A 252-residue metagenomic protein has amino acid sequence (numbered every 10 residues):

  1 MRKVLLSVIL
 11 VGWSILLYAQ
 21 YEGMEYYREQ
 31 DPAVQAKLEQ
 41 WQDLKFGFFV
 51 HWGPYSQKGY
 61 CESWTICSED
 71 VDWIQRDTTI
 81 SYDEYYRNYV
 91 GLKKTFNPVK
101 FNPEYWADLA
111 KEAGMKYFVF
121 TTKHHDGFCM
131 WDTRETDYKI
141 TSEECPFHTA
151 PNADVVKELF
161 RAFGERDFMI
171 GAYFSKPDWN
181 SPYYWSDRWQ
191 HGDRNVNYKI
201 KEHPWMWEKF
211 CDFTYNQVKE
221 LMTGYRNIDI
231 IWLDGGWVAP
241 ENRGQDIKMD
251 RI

Functional and structural regions predicted by a protein language model:
M1-Y21: Bacterial Sec-dependent N-terminal signal peptides
Q20-I252: Mature catalytic domains of secreted/periplasmic carbohydrate-active enzymes
